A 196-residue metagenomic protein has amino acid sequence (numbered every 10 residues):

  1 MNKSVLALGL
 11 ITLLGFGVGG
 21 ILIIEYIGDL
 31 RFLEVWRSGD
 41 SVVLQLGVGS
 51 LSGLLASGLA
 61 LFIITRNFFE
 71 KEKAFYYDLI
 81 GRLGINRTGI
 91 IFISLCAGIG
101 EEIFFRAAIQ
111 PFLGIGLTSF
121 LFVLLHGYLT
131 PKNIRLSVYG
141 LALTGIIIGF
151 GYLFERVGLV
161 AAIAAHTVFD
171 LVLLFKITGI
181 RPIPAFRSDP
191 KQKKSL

Functional and structural regions predicted by a protein language model:
M1-L14: N-terminal membrane topogenic signal
K3-L6, L44, I109: Membrane-water interface of alpha-helical transmembrane segments
T12-G20, S52-L61, E101, T118 (+2 more regions): Alpha-helical transmembrane segments of multipass membrane proteins
I21-A97, I183-R187, K191-L196: Juxtamembrane helix-loop-helix connectors linking adjacent transmembrane helices in multi-pass membrane enzymes
E70, G81-L196: Transmembrane helix-loop-helix hairpins at the membrane interface of multi-pass integral membrane proteins
